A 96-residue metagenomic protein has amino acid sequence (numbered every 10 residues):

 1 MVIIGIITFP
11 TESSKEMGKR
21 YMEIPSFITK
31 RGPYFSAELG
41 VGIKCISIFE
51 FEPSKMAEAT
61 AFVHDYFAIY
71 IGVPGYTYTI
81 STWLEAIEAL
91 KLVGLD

Functional and structural regions predicted by a protein language model:
M1-F62, S81-D96: Short S/T/G/P-rich N-terminal loop/turn motif that feeds into the first structured element of a domain
P25-I28, H64-P74: A common structural junction motif
Y78: A conserved amphipathic helix/loop scaffold that creates a polar/acidic microenvironment used either to coordinate
